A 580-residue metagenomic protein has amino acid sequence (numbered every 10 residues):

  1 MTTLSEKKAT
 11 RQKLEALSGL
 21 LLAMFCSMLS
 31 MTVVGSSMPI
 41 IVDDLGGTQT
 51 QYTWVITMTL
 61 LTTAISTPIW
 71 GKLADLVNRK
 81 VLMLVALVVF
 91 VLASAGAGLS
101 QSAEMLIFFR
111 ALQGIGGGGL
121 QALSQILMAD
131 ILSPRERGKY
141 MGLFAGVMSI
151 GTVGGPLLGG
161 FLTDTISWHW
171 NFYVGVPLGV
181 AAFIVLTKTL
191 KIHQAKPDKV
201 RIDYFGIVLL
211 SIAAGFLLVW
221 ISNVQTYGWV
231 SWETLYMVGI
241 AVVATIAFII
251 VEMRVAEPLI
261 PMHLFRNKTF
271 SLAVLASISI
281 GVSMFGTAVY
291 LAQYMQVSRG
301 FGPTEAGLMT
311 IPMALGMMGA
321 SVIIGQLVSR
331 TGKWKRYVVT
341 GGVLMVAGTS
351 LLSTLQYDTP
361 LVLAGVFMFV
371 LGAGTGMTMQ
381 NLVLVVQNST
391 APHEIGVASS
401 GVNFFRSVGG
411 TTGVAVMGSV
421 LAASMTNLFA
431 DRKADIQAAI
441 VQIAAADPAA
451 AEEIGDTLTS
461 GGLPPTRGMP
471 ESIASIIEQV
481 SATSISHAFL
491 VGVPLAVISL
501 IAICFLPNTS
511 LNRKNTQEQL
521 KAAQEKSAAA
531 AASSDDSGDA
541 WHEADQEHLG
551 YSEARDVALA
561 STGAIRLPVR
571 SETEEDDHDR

Functional and structural regions predicted by a protein language model:
M1-A16, L20, A451-R580: Transmembrane-helix exit segments and adjacent C-terminal regions of multi-pass membrane proteins
R11-T67, M105, S167, F205-I207 (+3 more regions): Transmembrane core module of solute transporters
M24, L87, V91-S94, F109-R110 (+6 more regions): A generic transmembrane-helix signature of 12-TM secondary carrier transporters
S36, L60, T67-G206, W232: Helix-loop-helix hairpins in multi-pass membrane proteins, especially solute transporters
I41-D43, L73-A74, L158-I166, I221 (+4 more regions): Interfacial helix-cap and linker-helix signal at transmembrane-aqueous boundaries of multi-pass secondary transporters
Q51, E136-L143, E394-G401, S484: Cytoplasmic loop-to-transmembrane helix junctions
G154, T287, A364-D447, F489 (+1 more regions): Small-residue-rich alpha-helical segments with characteristic i,i+4
V176-A195, S211-N223, I240-V255, S499-P507: C-terminal membrane-cytosol helix-exit motif in multi-pass small-molecule transporters
